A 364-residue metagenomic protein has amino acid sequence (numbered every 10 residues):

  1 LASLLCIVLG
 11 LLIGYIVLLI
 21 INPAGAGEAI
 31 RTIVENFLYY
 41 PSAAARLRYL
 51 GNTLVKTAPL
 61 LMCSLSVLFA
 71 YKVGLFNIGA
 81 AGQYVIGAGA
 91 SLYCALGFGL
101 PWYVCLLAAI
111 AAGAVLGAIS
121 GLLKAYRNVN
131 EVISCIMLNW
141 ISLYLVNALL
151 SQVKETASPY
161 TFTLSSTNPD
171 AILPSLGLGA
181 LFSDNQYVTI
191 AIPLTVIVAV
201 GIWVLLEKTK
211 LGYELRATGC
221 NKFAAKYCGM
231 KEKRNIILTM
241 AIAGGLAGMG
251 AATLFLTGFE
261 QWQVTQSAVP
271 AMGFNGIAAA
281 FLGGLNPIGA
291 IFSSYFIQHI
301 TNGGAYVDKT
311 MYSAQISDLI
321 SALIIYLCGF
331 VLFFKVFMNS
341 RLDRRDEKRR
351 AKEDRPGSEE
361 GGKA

Functional and structural regions predicted by a protein language model:
L1-I7, I20, C220, Y227 (+2 more regions): Cytosolic-side transmembrane-helix boundaries in multi-pass membrane proteins
S3-L19, L60-V67, A88, L92 (+8 more regions): Hydrophobic core segments of alpha-helical transmembrane domains in multi-pass membrane transport and ion-translocation
I13-L38, V153-S165: Interfacial/capping segments of alpha-helical transmembrane domains
V17-N22, E35-G97, I110, A114-A118 (+4 more regions): Single transmembrane alpha-helix segments in multi-pass membrane proteins
A43, E131, C135, N139-K208 (+1 more regions): Transmembrane helix-bundle core of multi-pass membrane transporters and related energy-transducing complexes
L65, W102, V115, A125 (+2 more regions): Alpha-helical transmembrane segments in inner-membrane proteins
F182-W262, P287-I288: Helix-loop-helix "hairpin" substructures at the membrane interface of multi-pass membrane proteins
L246-A247, T253-A322: Transmembrane alpha-helical segments in multi-pass inner-membrane proteins
